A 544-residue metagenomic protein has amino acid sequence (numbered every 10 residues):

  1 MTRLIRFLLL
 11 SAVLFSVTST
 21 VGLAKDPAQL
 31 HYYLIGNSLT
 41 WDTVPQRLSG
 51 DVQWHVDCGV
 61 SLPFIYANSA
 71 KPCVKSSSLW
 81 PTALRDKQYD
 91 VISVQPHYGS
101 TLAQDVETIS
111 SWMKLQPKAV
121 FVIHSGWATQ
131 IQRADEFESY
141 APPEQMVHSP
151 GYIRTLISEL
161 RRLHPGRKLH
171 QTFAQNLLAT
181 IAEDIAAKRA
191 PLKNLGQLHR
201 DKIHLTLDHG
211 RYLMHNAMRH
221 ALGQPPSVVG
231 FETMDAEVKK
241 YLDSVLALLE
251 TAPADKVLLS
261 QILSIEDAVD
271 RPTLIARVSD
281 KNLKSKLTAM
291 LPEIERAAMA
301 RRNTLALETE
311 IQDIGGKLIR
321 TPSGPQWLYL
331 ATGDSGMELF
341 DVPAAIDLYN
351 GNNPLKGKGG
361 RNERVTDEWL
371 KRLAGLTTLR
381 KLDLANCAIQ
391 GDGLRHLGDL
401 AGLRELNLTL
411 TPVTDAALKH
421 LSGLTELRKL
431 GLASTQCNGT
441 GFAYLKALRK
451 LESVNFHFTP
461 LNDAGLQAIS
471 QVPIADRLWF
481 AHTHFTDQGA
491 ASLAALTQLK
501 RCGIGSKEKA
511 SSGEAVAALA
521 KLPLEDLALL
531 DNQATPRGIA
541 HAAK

Functional and structural regions predicted by a protein language model:
F7-S19: Bacterial N-terminal signal peptides
A28, L192-V269, A276-S279, K286 (+1 more regions): Conserved catalytic region of serine esterases and O-acyltransferases that act on ester linkages in lipids
Q29-I35, L39-W112: Conserved SGNH/GDSL esterase-like catalytic core that processes O-acyl groups on lipids and polysaccharides
S78-D208, N216-V229: Alpha-helical cap/lid subdomain in secreted, periplasmic, or secretory-pathway luminal O-acyl-processing enzymes
D313-D392, R404-T409, D415, K509 (+1 more regions): LRR N-terminal entry segment and analogous cap-like coil->beta motifs
F340, G375-L379, L397-L403, L421-L427 (+5 more regions): Leucine-rich repeat
I346-Y349, G357-K358, L382-L384, L406-L408 (+5 more regions): Conserved hydrophobic beta-strand positions in leucine-rich repeat
N352-E368, A388-D392, T411-A416, T435-G441 (+4 more regions): Short, solvent-exposed loop/turn at the beta-strand->alpha-helix junction within individual leucine-rich repeat
